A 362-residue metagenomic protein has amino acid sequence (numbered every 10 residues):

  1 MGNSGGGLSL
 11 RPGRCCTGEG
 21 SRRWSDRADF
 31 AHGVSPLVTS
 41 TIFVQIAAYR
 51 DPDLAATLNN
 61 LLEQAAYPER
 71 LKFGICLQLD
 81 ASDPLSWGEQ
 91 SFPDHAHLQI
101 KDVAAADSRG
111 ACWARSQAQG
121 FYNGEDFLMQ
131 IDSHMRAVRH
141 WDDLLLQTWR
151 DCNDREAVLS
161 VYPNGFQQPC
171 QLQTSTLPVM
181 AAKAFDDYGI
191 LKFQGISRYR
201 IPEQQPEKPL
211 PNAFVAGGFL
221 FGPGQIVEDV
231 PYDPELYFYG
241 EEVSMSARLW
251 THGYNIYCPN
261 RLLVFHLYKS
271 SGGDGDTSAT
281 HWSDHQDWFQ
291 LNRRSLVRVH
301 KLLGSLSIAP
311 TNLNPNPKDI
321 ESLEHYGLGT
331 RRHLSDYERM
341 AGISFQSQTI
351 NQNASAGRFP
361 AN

Functional and structural regions predicted by a protein language model:
M1-G13, T17-S21, A31: Acidic, proline/serine/threonine- and glycine-rich low-complexity intrinsically disordered segments
S35-T39: Low-complexity, Pro/Thr/Ser/Gly/Ala-rich linker/spacer regions in secreted, extracellular modular proteins
S40-S322: Catalytic cores of eukaryotic secretory-pathway lumenal/extracellular enzymes that build and remodel glycoconjugates
I308-N362: Non-catalytic, C-terminal membrane-associated alpha-helical segments of glycosyltransferases
